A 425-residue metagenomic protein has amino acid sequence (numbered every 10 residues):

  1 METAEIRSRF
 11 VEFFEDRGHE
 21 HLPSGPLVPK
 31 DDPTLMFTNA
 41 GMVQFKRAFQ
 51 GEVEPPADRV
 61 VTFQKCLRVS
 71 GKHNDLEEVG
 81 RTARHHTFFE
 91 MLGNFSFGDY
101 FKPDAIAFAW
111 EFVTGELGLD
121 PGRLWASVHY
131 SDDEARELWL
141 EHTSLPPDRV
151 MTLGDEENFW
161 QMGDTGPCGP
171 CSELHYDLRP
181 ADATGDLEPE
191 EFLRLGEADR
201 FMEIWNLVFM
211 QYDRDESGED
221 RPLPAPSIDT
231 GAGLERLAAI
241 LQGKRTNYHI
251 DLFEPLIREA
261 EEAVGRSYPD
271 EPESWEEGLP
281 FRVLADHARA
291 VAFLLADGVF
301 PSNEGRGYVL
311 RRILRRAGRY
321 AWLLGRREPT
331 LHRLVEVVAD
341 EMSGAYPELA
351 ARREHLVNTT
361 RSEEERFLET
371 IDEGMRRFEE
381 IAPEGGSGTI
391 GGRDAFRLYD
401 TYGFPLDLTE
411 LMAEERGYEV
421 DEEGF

Functional and structural regions predicted by a protein language model:
M1-R311, R315, R319-L324: Alpha-helical segments
H85-H86, D133, L256-R258, L334-D340 (+3 more regions): Short, conserved phosphate-binding/catalytic loop or strand-edge motifs used in phosphoryl-/nucleotidyl-transfer
G233-R236, T330, L334-V335, T370: Mobile "lid/hinge" segments at catalytic clefts and subdomain interfaces of large enzymes
D251, P301-Y308, P329-H332, R393 (+2 more regions): Short, solvent-exposed positions on alpha-helices
S267-P269, A345-F367: Long, non-coiled-coil amphipathic alpha-helical linker/lever segments that couple catalytic cores to other domains
A292, V299, T359, M375 (+1 more regions): N-terminal glycine-/lysine-enriched basic segments
R312, A321-E348: Structured, non-catalytic alpha/beta "coupling" segments that mediate domain-domain communication and provide generic
L324, E328, E364-F425: Extended, domain-scale alpha-helical bundle/helix-rich regions
